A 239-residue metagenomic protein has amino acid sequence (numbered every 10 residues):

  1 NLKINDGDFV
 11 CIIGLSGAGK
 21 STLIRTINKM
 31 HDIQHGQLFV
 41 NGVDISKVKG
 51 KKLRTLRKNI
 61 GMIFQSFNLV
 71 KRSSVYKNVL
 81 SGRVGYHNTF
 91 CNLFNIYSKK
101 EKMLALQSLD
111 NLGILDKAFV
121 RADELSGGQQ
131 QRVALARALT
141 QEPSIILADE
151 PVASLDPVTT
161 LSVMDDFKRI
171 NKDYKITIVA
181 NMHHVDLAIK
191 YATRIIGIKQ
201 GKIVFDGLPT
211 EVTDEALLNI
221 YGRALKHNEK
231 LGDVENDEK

Functional and structural regions predicted by a protein language model:
N28: Helix-to-loop junction immediately C-terminal to a conserved catalytic motif
V43-D44, H87, N92-D116: Conserved ABC ATPase "signature" region
R121-L125, Q129: Conserved ABC ATPase signature
E142: Conserved catalytic motifs of ABC-family nucleotide-binding domains
I146-D149: Catalytic Walker B motif of ABC-type/P-loop ATPase nucleotide-binding domains
P157-T159: Helix N-cap at the start of a conserved alpha-helix in ABC-type nucleotide-binding domains
M182-H183: H-loop/switch region of ABC-family ATPase nucleotide-binding domains
